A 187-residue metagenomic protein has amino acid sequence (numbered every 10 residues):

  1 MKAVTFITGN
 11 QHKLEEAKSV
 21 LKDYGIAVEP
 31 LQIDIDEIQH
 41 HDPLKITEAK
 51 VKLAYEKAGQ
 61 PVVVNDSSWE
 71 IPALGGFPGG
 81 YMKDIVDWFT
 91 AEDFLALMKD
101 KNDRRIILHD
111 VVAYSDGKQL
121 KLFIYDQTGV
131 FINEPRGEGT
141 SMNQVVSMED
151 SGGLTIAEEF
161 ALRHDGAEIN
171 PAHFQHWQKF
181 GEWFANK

Functional and structural regions predicted by a protein language model:
K2-T5, H12-K187: Anionic-ligand binding patches
